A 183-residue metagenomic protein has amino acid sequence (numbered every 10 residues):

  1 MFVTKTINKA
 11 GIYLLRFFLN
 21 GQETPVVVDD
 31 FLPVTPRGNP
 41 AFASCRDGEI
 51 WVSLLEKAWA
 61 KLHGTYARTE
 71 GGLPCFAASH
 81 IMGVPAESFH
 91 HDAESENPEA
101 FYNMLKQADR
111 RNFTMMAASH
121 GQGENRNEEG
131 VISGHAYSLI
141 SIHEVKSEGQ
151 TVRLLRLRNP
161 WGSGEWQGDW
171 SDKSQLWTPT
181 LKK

Functional and structural regions predicted by a protein language model:
M1-K183: Accessory/interaction modules and long regulatory regions
